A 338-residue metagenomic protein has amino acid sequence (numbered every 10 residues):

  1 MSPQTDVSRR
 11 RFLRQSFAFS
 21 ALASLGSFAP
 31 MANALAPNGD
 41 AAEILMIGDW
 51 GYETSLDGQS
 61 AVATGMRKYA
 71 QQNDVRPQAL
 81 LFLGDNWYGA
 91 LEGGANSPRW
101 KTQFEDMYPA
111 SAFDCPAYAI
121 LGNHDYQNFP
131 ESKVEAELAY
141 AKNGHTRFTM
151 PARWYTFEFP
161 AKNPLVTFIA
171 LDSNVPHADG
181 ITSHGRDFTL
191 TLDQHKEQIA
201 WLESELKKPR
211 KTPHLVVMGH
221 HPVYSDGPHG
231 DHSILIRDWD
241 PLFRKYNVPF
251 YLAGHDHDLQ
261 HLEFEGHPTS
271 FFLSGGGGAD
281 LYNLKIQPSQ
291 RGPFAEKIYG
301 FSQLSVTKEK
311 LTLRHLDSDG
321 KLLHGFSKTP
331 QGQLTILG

Functional and structural regions predicted by a protein language model:
S2-A23: N-terminal secretory signal peptides and thylakoid transit peptides that target proteins across membranes
N33-P98, T191-E197, D226: N-terminal active-site segment of His-dependent metallophosphoesterases
R67, Y88-P213, G230-F250, H257-T307: Extended active-site neighborhood of metal-dependent phosphoesterases/phosphodiesterases
L80-N86, M218-H221, R244, V248 (+1 more regions): Conserved beta-strand->loop/alpha-helix structural units within folded catalytic cores of enzymes with alpha/beta
N123, S173, M218-P222, H255-D256 (+1 more regions): Short, well-ordered beta-to-alpha junction loops that form the rim of enzyme active sites and present histidine/acidic
K211-D226: Short acidic, glycine-rich surface-loop motifs adjacent to enzyme active sites
F294-G338: A short C-terminal boundary segment appended to hydrolase-like catalytic domains
